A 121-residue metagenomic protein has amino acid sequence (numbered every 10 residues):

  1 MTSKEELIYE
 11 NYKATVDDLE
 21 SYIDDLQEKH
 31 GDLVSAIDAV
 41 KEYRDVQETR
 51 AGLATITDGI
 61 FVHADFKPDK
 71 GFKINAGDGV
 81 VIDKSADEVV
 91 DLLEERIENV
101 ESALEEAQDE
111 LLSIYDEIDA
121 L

Functional and structural regions predicted by a protein language model:
M1-A76, V80-L121: Intrinsically disordered, low-complexity regulatory regions in eukaryotic proteins
